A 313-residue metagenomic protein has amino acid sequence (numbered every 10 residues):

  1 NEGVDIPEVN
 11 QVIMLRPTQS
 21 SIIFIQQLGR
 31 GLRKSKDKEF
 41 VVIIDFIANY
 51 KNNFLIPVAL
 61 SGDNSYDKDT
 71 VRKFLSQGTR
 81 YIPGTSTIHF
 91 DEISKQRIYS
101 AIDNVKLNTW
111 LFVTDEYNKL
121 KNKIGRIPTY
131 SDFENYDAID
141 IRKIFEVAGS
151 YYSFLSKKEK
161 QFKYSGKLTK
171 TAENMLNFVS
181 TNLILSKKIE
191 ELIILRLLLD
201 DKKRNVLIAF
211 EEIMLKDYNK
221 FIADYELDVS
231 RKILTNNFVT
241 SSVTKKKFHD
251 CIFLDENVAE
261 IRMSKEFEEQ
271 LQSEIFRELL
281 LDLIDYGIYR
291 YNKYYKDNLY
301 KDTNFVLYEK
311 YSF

Functional and structural regions predicted by a protein language model:
N1-V12, G29-R33: SF2 helicase motor core recognition
M14-R16: Conserved beta-strand segments of the P-loop GTPase G domain that flank and frequently precede/overlap
Q19-N64: Conserved segment of the helicase C-terminal RecA-like domain
S20, V147-S150, S312: Alpha-helix N-cap recognition
I23-G29, F133-Y136, E173-L176, G287-R290: Short amphipathic alpha-helical surface micro-motifs
L28-G31, I43-I47, G62-D69, Y117 (+6 more regions): A sequence-level detector of short, solvent-exposed, charge-rich linear segments
L60-I193, T244-C251, D255-E268: Long, largely alpha-helical accessory region at the distal end of helicase-like NTP-driven motors
K160-F313: C-terminal accessory/interaction regions of large nucleic acid-associated machines
